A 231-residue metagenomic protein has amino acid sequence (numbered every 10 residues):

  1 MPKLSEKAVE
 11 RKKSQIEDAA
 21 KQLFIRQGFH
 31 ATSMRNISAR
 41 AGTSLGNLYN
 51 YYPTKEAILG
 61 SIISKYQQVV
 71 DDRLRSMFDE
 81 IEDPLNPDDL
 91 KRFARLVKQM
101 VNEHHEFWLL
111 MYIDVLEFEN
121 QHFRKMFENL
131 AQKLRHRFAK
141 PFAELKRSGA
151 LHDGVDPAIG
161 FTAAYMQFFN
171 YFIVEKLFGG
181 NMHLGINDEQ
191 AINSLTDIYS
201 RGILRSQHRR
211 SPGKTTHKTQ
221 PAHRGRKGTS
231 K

Functional and structural regions predicted by a protein language model:
L4-S5, R124, K146-L195, S206-K218 (+2 more regions): Hydrophobic/aromatic-rich alpha-helical bundle segments in the mid-to-C-terminal region
V9, E17, L59, I63 (+5 more regions): Amphipathic, non-transmembrane alpha-helical scaffold segments
Q15, A19, L23-A57, S61 (+1 more regions): Helix-turn-helix
F29, Y52, I113-E119: Short helix-capping/turn signature of helix-turn-helix
K65-P84, V174-N187: Short, flexible, glycine-rich and Lys/Arg-enriched loop motifs at helix boundaries that contact anionic partners
D71-D72, Q99-E103, L110, Q121-S148 (+3 more regions): Amphipathic alpha-helical packing segments from all-alpha helical-bundle domains
R75-F107, P157-A164: Hydrophobic alpha-helical connector segments
